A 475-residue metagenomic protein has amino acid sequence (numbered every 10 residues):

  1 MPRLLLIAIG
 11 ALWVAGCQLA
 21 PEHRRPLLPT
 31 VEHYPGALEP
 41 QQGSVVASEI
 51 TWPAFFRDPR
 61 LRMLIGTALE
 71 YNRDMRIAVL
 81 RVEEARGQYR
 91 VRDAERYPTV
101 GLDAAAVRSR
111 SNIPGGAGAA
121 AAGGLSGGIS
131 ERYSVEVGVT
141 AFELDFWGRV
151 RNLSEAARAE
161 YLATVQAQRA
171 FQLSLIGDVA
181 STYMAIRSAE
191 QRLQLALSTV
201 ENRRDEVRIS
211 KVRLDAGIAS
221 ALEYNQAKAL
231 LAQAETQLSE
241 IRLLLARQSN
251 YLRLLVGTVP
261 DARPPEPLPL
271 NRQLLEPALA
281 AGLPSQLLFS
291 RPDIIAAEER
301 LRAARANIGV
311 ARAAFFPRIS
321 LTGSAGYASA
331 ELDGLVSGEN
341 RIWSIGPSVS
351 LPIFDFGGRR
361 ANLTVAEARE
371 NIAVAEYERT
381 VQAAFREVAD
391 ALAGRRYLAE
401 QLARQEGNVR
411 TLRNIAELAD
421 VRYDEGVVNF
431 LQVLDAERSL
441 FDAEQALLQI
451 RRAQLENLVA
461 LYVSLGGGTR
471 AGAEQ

Functional and structural regions predicted by a protein language model:
P2-E70, G118-A120, R158, R242-F289 (+4 more regions): Terminal intrinsically disordered/low-complexity segments used for targeting and assembly
L19-P26, I50-T51, R57-G66, Y71 (+6 more regions): Small/polar-residue-enriched beta-strand and adjacent coil segments characteristic of outer-membrane beta-barrel
Y71-N72, A216, E425: Charged, alpha-helical scaffolding/interaction elements associated with membrane systems
A78-R92, F171, L175-S198, N202-V212 (+6 more regions): Amphipathic alpha-helical coiled-coil segments
R90-V91, S111-P114, T236-S239, D261-A262: Secretory-pathway/luminal and periplasmic proteins that interact with or process carbohydrate-rich
T99-G101, A221, Y251, R318-S320 (+1 more regions): Residues at or immediately flanking beta-strands
D215-L244, A446: Repeat-solenoid scaffold signature
S220, V259, V428-N429: Short coil/turn motifs that cap or connect alpha-helices
